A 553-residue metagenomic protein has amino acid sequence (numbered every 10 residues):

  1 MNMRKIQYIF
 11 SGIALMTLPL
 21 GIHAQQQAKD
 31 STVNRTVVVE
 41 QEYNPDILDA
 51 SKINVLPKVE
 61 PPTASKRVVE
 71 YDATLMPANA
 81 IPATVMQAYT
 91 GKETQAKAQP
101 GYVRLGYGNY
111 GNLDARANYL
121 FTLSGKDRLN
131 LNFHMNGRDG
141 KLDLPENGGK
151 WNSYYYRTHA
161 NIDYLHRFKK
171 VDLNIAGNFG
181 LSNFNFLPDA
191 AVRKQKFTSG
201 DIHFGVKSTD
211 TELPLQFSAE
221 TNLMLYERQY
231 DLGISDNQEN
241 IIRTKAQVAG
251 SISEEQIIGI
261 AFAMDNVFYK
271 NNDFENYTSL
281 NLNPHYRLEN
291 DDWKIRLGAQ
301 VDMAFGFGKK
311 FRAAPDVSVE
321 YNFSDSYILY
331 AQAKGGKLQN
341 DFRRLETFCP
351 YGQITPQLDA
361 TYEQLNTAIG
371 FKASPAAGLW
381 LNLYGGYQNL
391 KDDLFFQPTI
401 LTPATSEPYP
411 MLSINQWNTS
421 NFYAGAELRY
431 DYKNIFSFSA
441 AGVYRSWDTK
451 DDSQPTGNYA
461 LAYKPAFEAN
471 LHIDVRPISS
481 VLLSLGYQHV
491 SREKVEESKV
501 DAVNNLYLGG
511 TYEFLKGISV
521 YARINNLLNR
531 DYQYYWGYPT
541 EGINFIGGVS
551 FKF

Functional and structural regions predicted by a protein language model:
A24-E93: N-terminal periplasmic/intermembrane-space "pro-region" immediately following the signal or transit peptide
P82-V85, T94-V103, Y107-P145, N152-A160 (+1 more regions): Outer-membrane beta-barrel translocator/receptor signature
A98, V103, D302, G306 (+2 more regions): Exposed, low-structure sequence patches enriched in small/polar residues
L105-Y107, L131-G137, I175-N183, A219-E227 (+7 more regions): Transmembrane beta-barrel strands of outer-membrane/channel proteins
L113, G137-D143, D172, L181-L187 (+12 more regions): Gram-negative outer-membrane beta-barrel proteins
L123-D143, I257-V267, D273-A304, N434-I435 (+2 more regions): Surface-exposed extracellular loop regions of Gram-negative outer-membrane beta-barrel proteins
S124-K126, F168-V171, T211-L213, S251-E255 (+6 more regions): Outer-membrane beta-barrel channels and translocator barrels
R138-D163, L173-Q216, N222-I241: Flexible loop and strand-edge segments within Gram-negative outer membrane beta-barrel domains
